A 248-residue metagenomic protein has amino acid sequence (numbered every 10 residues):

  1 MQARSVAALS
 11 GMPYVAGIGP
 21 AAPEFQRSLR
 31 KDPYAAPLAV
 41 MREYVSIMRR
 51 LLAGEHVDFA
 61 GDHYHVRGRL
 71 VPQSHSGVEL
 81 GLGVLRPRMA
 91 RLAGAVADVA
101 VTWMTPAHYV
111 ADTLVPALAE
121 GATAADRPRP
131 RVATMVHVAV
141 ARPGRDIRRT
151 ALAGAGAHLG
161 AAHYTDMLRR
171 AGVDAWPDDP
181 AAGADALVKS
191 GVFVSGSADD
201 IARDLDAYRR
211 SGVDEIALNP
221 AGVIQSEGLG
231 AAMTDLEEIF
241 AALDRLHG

Functional and structural regions predicted by a protein language model:
M1-G248: Active-site-adjacent structural elements that line small-molecule/cofactor binding pockets in enzymes
